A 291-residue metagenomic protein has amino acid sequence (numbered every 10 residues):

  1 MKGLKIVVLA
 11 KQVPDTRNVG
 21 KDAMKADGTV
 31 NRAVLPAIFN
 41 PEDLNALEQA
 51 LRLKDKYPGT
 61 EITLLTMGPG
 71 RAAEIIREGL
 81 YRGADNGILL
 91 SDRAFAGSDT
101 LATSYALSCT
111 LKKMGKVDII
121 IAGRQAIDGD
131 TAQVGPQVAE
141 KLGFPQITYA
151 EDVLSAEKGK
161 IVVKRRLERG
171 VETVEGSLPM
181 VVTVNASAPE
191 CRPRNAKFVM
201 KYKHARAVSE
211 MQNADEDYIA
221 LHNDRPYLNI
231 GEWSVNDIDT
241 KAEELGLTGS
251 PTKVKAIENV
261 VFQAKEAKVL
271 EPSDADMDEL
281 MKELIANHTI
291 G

Functional and structural regions predicted by a protein language model:
M1-G291: N-terminal glycine-rich FAD/FM-binding segment characteristic of electron-transfer flavoproteins
